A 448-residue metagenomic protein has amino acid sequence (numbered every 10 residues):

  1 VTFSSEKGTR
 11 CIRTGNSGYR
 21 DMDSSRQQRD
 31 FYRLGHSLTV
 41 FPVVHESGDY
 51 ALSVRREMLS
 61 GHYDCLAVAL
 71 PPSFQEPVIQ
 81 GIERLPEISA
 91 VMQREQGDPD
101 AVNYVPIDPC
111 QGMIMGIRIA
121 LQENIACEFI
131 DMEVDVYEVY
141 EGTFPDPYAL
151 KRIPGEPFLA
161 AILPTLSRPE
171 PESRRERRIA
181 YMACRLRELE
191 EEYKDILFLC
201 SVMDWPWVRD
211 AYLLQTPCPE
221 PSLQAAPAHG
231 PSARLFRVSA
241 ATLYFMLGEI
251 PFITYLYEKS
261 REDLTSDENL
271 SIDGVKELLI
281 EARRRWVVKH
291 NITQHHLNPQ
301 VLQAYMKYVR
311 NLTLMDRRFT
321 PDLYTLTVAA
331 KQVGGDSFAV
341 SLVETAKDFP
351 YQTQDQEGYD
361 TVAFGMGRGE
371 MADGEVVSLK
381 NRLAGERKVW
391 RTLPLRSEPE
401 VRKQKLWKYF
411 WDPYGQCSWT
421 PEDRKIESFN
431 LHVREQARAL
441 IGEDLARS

Functional and structural regions predicted by a protein language model:
T2-S4, G8-T9: Intrinsically disordered, low-complexity segments enriched in serine/proline and basic residues
C11-S448: Compositional signal for N-terminal targeting/processing segments
